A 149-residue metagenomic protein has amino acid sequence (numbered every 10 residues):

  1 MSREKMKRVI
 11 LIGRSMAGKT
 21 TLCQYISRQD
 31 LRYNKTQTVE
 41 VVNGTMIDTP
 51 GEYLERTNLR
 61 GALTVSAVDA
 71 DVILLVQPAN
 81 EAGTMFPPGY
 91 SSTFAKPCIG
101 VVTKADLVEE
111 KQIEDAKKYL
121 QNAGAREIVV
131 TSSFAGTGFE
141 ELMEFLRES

Functional and structural regions predicted by a protein language model:
M1-T49: Conserved G1/Walker A P-loop phosphate-binding module
R28-Y33, L54-N58, E81-A82: Short gly/ser/thr-rich secondary-structure transition/capping motifs
V42-R60, P78: Switch II (G3) loop of P-loop NTPases
G51-Y53, N80-A82, A105-V108, F134-T137: Conserved nucleotide-binding/hydrolysis micro-motifs of P-loop NTPases
T57-E81, P88-I99: Inter-motif core of Ras-like GTPase G domains
A62, A79-S91, K104, E110-A123: Conserved catalytic-core segment of NTP-binding enzymes
D71-Q77, F94-A105, L120-S132: Conserved beta-strand/loop subsegment of P-loop NTPase cores
V108-S149: Canonical P-loop GTPase G-domain recognition
